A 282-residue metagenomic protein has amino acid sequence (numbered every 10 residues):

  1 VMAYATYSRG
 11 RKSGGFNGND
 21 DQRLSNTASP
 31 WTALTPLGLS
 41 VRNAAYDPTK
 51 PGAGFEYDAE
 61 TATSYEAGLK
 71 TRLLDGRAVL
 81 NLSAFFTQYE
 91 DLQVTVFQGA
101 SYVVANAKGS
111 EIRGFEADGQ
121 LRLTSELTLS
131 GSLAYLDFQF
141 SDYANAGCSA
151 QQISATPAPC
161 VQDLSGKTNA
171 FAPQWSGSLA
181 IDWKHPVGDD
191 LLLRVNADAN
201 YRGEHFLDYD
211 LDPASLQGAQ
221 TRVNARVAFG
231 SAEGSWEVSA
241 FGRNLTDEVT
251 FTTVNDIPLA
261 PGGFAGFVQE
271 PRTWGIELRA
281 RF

Functional and structural regions predicted by a protein language model:
V1, A59, T71-L73, L121-R122 (+4 more regions): Residue-level signature of outer-membrane beta-barrel architecture
V1, L73-R77, E126, P186-L193 (+1 more regions): Short loop/turn motifs that connect adjacent beta-strands in outer-membrane beta-barrel proteins
Y4-S8, S29-A107, E111-F115, R122 (+2 more regions): Membrane-embedded beta-barrel scaffold of Gram-negative outer-membrane proteins
G10-K12, L245: Acidic glycine-/aspartate-rich tracts in secreted/extracellular proteins
G15-E56, V94-A105, F140-K167, Y209 (+1 more regions): Solvent-exposed loop segments that connect transmembrane elements
T61-Y65, E111-R113, F171-G177, A219-V223 (+1 more regions): Residues that define the transmembrane beta-barrel architecture of outer-membrane proteins
V79-Y89, N106-Y209, R279-R281: Gram-negative outer-membrane beta-barrel transporters
D198-D208, F229-F282: C-terminal beta-signal and adjacent terminal beta-strands/loops of Gram-negative outer-membrane beta-barrel proteins
